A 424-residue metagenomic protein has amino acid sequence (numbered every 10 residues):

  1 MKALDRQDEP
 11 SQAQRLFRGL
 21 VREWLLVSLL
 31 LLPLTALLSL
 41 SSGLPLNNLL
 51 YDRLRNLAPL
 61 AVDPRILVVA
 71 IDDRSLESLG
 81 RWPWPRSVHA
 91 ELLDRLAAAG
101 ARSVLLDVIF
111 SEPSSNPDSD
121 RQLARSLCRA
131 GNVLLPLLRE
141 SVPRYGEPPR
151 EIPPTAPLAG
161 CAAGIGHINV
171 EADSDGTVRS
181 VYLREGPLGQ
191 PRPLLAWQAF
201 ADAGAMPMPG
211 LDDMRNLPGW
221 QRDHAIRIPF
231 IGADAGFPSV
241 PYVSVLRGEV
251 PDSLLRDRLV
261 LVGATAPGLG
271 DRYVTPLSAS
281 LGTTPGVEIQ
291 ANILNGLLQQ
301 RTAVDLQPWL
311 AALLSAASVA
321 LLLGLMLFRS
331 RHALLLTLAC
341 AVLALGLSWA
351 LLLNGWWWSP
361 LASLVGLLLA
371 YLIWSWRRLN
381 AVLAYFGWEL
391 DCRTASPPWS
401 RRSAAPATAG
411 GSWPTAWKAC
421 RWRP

Functional and structural regions predicted by a protein language model:
K2-N216, L255-L343: Non-transmembrane functional regions of envelope-associated proteins
L67, P397-A404, R421-P424: Active-site-flanking beta-strand signature of metal-NTP-handling nucleotidyl enzymes and homologous cyclase-like
D72, A196, P241-Y242, S359-P360: Helix N-cap / beta->alpha transition motif
P207-V250: Substrate-access "cap/lid" subdomains that shape and gate the entrance to catalytic or ligand-binding pockets
S318-F328, A341-L351, L369-A381: Alpha-helical transmembrane segments
W356-W357, L361-W399, S403, A407: Juxtamembrane or sensor-core-proximal signal-transducing alpha helices that couple sensory domains to cytosolic
F386-D391, A416-R423: Short, intrinsically disordered, charge-balanced linker/junction segments flanking boundaries in proteins
W399, A409-C420: Amphipathic alpha-helical coiled-coil segments that mediate homodimerization and allosteric signal transmission
